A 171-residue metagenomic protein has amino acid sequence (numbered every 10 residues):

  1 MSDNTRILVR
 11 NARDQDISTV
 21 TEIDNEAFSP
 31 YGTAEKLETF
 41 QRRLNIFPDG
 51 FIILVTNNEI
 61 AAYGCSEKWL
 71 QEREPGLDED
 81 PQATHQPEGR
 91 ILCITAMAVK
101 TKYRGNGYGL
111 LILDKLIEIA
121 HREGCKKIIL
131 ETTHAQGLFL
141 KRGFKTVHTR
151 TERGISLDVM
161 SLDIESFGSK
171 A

Functional and structural regions predicted by a protein language model:
I7-V20: A short beta-loop-alpha structural element at the N-terminal edge of CoA-dependent acyl/N-acetyltransferase catalytic
A12, M97-V99: Hydrophobic adenine-recognition pocket in adenosine-nucleotide-binding enzymes
P30-N57, C65-T84: Active-site rim helix/loop that mediates acceptor-substrate recognition in acyltransferases
I60, G64-A96, R104, E152-L157: Conserved acyl-donor/pantetheine-binding loop and adjacent beta-alpha core of acyl/acetyltransferases and related
V99, G105-E118: Conserved acetyl-CoA-binding loop-helix of GNAT-fold acetyltransferases
L113, E118-T133: Conserved GNAT acetyl-CoA-binding A-motif
R122, T133-I155: Conserved active-site alpha-helix within GNAT-family acetyltransferase domains
T132-T133, R150-A171: C-terminal "cap" of GNAT-fold acetyltransferases
